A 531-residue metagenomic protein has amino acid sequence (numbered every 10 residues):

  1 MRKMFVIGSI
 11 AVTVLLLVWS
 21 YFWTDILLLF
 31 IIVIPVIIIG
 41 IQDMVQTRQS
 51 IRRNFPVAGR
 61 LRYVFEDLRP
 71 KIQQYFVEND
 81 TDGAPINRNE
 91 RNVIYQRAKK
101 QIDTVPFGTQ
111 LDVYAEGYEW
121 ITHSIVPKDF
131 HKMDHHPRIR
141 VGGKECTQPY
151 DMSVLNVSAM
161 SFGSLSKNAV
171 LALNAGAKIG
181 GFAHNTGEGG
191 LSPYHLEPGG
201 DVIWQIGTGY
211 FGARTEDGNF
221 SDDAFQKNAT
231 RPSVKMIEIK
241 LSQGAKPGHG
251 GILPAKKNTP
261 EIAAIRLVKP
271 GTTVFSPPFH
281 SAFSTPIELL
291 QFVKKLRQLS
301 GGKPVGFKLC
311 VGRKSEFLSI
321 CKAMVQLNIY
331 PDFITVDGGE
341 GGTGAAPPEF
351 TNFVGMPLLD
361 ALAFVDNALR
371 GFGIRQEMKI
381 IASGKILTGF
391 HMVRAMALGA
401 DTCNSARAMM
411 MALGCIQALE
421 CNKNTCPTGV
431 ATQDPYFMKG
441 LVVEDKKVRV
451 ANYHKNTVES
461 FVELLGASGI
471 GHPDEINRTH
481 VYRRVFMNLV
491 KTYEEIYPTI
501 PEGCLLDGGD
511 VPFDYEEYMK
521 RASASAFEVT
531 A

Functional and structural regions predicted by a protein language model:
R2-N185, G189-G199, W204-G248, P254-A255 (+1 more regions): Conserved, well-structured core domains of diverse proteins
D67, K71, Y75, G180 (+11 more regions): Change "in soluble alpha/beta enzymes" to "in soluble alpha/beta proteins
K167, L171, G180, H184 (+4 more regions): Internal alpha/beta core interface subdomains
W204, G212, A255-F283, G344-L359 (+1 more regions): Glycine-rich tight-turn/loop motif centered on a GG-T
R214-L241, M356-P357, L362, N367 (+7 more regions): Phosphate/diphosphate-binding loops
R231-R266, Q417-Y436, F461: Mobile "lid/hinge" segments at catalytic clefts and subdomain interfaces of large enzymes
F275-M438: Glycine-rich phosphate/ribose-binding loops and adjacent secondary-structure elements that form binding surfaces
L387-M392, M396-E502, L506-S523: Gly/Ser/Thr/Ala-enriched C-terminal appendages of enzymes
